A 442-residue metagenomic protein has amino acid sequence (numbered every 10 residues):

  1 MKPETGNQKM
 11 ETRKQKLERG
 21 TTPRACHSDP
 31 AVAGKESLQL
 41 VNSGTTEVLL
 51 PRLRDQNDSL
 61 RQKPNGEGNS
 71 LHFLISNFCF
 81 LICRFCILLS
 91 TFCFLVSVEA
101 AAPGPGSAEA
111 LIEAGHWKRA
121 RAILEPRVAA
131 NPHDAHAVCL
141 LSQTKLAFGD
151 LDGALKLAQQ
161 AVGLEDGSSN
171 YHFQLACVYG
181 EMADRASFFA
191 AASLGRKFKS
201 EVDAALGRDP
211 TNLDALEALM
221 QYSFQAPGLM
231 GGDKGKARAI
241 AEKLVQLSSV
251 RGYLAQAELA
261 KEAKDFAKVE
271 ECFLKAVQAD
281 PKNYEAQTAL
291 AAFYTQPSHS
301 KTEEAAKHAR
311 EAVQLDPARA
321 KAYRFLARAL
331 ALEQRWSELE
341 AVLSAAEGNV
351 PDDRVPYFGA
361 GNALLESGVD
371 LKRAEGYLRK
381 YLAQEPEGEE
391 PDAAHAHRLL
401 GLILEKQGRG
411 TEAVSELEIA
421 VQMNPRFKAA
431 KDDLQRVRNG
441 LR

Functional and structural regions predicted by a protein language model:
M1-G104: Intrinsic disorder/low-complexity segments
E99-D152, K156, R442: N-terminal leader/linker segments that initiate helical-solenoid repeat arrays
E109, Q143, C177, D184 (+8 more regions): Residue-level recognition of tetratricopeptide repeat
E109, Q221, A292-S298, F325-L332 (+2 more regions): Alpha-helical adaptor scaffolds
A114-A122, F148-Q160, A186-D203, L229-A241 (+5 more regions): Structural signature of tandem alpha-helical TPR/SEL1-like repeats, specifically the intra-repeat loop/turn
A130, L164, R208, L244-L247 (+5 more regions): Structural marker of alpha-solenoid helical repeat scaffolds
A135-H136, S169-N170, L213-D214, S249-G252 (+6 more regions): Helix-start (N-cap) detector for alpha-helical repeat units in TPR-like alpha-solenoids, especially tetratricopeptide
